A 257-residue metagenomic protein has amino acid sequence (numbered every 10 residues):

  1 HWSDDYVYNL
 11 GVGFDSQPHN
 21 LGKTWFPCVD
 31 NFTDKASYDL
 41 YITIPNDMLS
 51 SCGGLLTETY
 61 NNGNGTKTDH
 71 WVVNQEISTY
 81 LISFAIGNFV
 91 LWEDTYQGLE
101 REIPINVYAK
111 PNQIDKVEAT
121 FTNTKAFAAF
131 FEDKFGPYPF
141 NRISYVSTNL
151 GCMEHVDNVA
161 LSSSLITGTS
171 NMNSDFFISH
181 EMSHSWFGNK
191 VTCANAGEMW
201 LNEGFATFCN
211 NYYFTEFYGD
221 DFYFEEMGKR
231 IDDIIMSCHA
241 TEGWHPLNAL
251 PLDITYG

Functional and structural regions predicted by a protein language model:
H1-P139: Acidic/His-enriched low-complexity segments
W71, P104-G257: Hydrophobic alpha-helical and helix-loop surface patches within well-folded domains that function as non-catalytic
